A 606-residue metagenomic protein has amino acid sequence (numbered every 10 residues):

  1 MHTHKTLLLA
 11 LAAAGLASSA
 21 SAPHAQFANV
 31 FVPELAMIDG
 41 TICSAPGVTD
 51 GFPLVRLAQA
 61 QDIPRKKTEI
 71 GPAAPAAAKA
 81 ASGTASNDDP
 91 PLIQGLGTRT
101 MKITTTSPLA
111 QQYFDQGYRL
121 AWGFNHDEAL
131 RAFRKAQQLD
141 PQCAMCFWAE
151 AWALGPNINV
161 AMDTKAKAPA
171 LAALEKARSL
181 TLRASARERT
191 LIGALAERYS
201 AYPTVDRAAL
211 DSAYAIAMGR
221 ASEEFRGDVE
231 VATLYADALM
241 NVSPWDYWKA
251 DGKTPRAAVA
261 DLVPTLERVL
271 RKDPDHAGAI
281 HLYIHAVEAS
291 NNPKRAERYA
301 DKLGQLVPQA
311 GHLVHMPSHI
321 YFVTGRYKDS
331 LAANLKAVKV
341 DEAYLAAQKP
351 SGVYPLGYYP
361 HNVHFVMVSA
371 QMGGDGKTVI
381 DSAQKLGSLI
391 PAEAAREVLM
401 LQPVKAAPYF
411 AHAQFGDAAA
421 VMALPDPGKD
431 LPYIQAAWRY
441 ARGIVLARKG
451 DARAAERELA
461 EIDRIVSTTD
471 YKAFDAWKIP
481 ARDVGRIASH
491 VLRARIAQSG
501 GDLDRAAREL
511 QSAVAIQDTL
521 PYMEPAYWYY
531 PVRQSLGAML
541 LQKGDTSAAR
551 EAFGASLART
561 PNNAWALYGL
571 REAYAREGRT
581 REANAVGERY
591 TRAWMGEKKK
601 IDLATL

Functional and structural regions predicted by a protein language model:
H2-P23: Gram-negative bacterial Sec-dependent N-terminal signal peptides
Q26-Y283, E288-P293, D301, Q305-V307 (+8 more regions): N-terminal alpha-helical interaction modules that lie
A132, F147-E150, Y321, A333 (+5 more regions): TPR/Sel1-like alpha-solenoid repeat signature
A346, V363: Phosphate/diphosphate-binding loops
L356-H361, P480-A488: Extended HEAT/HEAT-like alpha-solenoid repeat tracts in very large eukaryotic scaffold/adaptor proteins
A488, A506-L557: Generic long, charged, amphipathic alpha-helical segments
E551-A555, T560-L606: C-terminal non-catalytic interaction modules
